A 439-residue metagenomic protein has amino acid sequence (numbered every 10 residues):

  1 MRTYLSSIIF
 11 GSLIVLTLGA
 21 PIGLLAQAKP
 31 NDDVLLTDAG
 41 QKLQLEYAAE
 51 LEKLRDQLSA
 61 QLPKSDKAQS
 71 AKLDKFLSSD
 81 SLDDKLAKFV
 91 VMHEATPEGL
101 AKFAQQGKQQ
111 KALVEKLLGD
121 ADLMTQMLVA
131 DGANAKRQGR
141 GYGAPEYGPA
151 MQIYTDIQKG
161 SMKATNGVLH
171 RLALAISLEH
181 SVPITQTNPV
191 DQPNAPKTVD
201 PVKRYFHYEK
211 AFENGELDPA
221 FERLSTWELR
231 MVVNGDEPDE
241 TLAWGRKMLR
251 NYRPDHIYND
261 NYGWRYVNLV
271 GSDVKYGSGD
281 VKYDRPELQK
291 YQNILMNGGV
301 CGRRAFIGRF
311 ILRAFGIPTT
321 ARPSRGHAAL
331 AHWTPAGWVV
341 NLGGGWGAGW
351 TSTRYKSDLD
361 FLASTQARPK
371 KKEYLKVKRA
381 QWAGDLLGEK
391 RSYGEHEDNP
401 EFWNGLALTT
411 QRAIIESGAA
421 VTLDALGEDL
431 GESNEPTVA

Functional and structural regions predicted by a protein language model:
M1-Y4: Positively charged n-region of N-terminal signal peptides that target proteins for export
I9-P21: Bacterial N-terminal signal peptides
A20-A28: Signal peptide processing junction and immediate N-terminal pro/mature segment of secreted/exported proteins
K29-H180: Non-catalytic protein-protein interaction scaffold segments in large eukaryotic complex-forming proteins
Q110, E115, G119-I294: Secondary-structure boundary elements
Y283-Q292, N297, G302-G388: Hydrophobic/aromatic-rich core segments of domains that either
D360-A439: Long, compositionally biased intrinsically disordered regions
